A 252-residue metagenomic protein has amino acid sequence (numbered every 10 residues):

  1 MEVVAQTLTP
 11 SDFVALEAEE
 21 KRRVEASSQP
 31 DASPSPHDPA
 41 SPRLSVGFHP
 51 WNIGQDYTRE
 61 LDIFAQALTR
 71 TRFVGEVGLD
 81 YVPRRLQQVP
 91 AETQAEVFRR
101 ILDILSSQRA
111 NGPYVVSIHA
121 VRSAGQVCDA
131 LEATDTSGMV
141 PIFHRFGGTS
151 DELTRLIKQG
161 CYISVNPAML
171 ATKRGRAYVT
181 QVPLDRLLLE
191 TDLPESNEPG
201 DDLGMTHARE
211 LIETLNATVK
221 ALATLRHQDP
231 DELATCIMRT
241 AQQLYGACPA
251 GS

Functional and structural regions predicted by a protein language model:
M1-S252: Mid-domain alpha/beta scaffold segments of enzyme catalytic cores
